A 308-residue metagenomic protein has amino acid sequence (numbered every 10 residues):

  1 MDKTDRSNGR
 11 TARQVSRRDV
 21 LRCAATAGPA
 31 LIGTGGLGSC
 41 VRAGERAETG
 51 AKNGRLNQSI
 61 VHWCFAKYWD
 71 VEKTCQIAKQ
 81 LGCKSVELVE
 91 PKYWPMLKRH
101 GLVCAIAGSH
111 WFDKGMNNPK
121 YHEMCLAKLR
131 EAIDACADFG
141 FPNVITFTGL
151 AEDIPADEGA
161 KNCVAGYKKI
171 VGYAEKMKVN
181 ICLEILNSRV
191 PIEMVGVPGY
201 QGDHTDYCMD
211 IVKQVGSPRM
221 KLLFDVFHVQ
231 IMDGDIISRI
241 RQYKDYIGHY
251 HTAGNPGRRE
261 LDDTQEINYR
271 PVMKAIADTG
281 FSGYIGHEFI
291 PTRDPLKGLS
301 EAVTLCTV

Functional and structural regions predicted by a protein language model:
D2-S59, C64-K79, F141-P142, P155 (+2 more regions): Histidine-acidic metal/acid-base catalytic patches
K52-I60, V89-R99, M124-C136, G166-A174 (+3 more regions): Phosphate-binding glycine-rich loops and adjacent basic patches that engage nucleotide phosphates, nucleic-acid
C64, Q76, K84-V171, E175-N180 (+3 more regions): Structural motif corresponding to the early beta-alpha repeats
W111-G115, A151, S188-V190, A253-R259: Conserved radical SAM core fold
G149-A156, I185-G199: Active-site-proximal beta-alpha loop/turn segments in soluble metabolic enzymes
M177-L183, P218-L222: Short, structured loop/turn "capping" segments at alpha-beta junctions
L183-L186, H204: A structural motif
